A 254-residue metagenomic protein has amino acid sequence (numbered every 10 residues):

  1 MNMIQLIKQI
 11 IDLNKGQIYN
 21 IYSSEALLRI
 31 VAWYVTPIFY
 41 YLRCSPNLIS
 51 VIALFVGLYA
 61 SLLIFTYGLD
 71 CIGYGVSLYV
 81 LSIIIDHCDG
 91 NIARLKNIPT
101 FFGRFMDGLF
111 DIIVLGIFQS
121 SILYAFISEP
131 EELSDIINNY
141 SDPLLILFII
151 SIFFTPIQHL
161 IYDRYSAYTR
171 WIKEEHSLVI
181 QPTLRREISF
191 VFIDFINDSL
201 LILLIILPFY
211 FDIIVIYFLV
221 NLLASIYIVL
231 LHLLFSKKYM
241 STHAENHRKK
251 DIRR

Functional and structural regions predicted by a protein language model:
N2-T36, G108-R254: A feature for the membrane-embedded catalytic helix bundles of lipid/isoprenoid biosynthetic enzymes
I18-Y19, R43-P46: Active-site flanking loop/helix segments enriched in acidic
T36-C44, F102-G103, F190-V191: Membrane interfacial helix-start motif at the N-side
F39-Y41, A93-R94, P208: Helix-capping/transition residues at the boundaries of transmembrane alpha-helices and the short helical linkers
P46-F102, F118-Q119, I214-Y217: Membrane-embedded alpha-helical segments that form the functional core of polytopic membrane enzymes, especially those
F101-L109: Membrane-interface alpha-helices at helix entry/exit sites of multi-pass transporters
